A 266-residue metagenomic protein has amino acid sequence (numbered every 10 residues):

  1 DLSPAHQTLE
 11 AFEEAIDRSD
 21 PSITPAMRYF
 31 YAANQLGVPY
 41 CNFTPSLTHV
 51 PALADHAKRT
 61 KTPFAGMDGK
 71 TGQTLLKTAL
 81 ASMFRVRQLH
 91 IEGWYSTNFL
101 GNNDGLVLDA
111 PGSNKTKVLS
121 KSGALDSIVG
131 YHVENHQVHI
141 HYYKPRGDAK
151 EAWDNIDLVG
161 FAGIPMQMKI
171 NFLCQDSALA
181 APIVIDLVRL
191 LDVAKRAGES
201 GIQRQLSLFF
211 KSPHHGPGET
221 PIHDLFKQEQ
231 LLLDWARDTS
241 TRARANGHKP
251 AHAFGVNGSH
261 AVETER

Functional and structural regions predicted by a protein language model:
D1-L2, T48-P51, L100-N103, P165 (+1 more regions): Flexible loop/turn segments at secondary-structure boundaries
D1-T78, S82: N-terminal Rossmann-like NAD(P) cofactor-binding subdomain of oxidoreductases, focused on the glycine-rich
F43, M67, W94, V159 (+1 more regions): Generic beta-strand/beta-sheet core signal
K58-T62, A81-L89, G163, R189-A197: Generic secondary-structure signature for well-ordered alpha-helical cores
A65-M67, T71-E134: Conserved anion/nucleotide-ligand pocket segment
T71-G72, Y95-N102, A149, G160-I164 (+2 more regions): Glycine-rich beta-alpha junction loops
S120-Q175: Charge-patterned, long linear interaction tracts outside catalytic cores
F161-R266: C-terminal active-site/capping subdomain that shapes the small-molecule cofactor and substrate pocket of enzyme
